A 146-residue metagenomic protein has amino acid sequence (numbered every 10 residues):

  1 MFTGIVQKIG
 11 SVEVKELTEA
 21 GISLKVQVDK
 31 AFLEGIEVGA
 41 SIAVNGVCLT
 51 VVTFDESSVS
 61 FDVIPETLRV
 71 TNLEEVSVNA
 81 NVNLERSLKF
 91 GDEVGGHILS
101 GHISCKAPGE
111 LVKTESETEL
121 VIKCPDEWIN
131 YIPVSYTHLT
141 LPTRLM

Functional and structural regions predicted by a protein language model:
F2-A40: Intrinsically disordered, low-complexity, positively charged segments
V6, V12, V51, I103 (+1 more regions): Conserved hydrophobic positions within beta-strands
A20-Q27, V59-T67, S116-K123: Short, structured beta-strand/loop micro-motifs enriched in basic residues and often containing a Trp
K25-K30, G35, E66-T71, K123-E127 (+1 more regions): Short alpha-helix capping/helix-loop boundary micro-motifs
V47-T50, S87-D92, R144: Short, charged beta-turn/beta-strand-edge "cap" motif at the junction between a beta-strand and an adjacent loop
S60, P65-K106: Ordered, amphipathic secondary-structure segments that act as subunit-interaction surfaces in large macromolecular
T137-T143: Conserved small/polar residues in nucleotide/adenosyl-binding loops
